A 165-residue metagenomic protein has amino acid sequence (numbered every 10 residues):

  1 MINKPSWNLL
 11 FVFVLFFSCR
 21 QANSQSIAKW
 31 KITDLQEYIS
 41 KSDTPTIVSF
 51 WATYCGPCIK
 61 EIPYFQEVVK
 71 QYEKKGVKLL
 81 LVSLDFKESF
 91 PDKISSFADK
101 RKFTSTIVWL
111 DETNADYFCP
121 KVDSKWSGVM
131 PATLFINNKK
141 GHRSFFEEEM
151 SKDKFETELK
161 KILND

Functional and structural regions predicted by a protein language model:
M1-W30: Bacterial Sec-dependent N-terminal signal peptides
S26-P45: A short beta-strand-turn-helix
S40-G56: Short active-site neighborhood of thiol/selenol oxidoreductases, capturing the structured segment around
S42-T46, K75-K78, F103-S105: Loop/turn elements at helix/coil->beta-strand transitions in domains of secreted/extracellular proteins
I59-E61: Detector for the c-type heme attachment site
P63-R101, A115-C119: Structural microenvironment flanking redox-active thiols in thiol-disulfide oxidoreductases
F97-M130: Short, internal strand/loop/helix patches that form the active-site neighborhood or redox-interaction surface
A132-D165: Thiol-/selenol-based redox modules, centered on thioredoxin-like and closely related oxidoreductase domains
